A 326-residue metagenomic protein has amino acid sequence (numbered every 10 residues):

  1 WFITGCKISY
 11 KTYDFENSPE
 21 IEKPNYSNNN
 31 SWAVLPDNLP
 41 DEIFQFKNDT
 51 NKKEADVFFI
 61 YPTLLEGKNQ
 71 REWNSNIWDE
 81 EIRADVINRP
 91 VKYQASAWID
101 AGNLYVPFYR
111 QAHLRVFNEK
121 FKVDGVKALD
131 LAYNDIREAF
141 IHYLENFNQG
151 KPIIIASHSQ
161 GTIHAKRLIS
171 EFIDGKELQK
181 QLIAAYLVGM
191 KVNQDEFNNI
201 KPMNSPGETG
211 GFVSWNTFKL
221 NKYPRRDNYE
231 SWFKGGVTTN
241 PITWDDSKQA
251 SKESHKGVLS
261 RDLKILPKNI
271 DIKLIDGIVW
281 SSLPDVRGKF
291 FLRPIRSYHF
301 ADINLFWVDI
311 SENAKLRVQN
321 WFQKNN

Functional and structural regions predicted by a protein language model:
W1-I3: Bacterial N-terminal signal peptides
G5-V91: Flexible, membrane-associating and regulatory peripheral segments of lipid-active enzymes
C6-I8, A132, R137-Q149, E171-N320 (+1 more regions): Surface cap/lid and interfacial helix-loop subdomains adjacent to catalytic sites that gate substrate access
K11-F15, Y61-K151, V286-N326: Active-site catalytic motif of lipid deacylating hydrolases and related acyltransferases
K53-A55, D100-L104, Q149-P152, K180-A184: Loop/turn elements at helix/coil->beta-strand transitions in domains of secreted/extracellular proteins
D56-I60, Y105-F108, I154-I155, A184-L187 (+1 more regions): Structural recognition of the beta-strand scaffold that forms the well-ordered cores of secreted hydrolase catalytic
S157-A165: Gly/Ala-rich beta-loop-alpha elbow adjacent to hydrolase catalytic centers
K166-S170: Short, hydrophobic alpha-helix immediately C-terminal to the catalytic nucleophile
